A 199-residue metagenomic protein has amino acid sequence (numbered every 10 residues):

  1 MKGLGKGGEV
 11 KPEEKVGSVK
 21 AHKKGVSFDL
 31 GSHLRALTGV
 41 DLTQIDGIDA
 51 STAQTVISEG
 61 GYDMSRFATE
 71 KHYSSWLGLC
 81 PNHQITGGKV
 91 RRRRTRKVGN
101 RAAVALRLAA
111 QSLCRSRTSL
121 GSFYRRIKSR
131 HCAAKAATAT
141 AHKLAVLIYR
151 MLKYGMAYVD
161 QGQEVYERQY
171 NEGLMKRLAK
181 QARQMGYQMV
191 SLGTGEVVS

Functional and structural regions predicted by a protein language model:
M1-S199: A detector of single, family-specific signature residues that are central to catalytic or substrate-handling motifs
